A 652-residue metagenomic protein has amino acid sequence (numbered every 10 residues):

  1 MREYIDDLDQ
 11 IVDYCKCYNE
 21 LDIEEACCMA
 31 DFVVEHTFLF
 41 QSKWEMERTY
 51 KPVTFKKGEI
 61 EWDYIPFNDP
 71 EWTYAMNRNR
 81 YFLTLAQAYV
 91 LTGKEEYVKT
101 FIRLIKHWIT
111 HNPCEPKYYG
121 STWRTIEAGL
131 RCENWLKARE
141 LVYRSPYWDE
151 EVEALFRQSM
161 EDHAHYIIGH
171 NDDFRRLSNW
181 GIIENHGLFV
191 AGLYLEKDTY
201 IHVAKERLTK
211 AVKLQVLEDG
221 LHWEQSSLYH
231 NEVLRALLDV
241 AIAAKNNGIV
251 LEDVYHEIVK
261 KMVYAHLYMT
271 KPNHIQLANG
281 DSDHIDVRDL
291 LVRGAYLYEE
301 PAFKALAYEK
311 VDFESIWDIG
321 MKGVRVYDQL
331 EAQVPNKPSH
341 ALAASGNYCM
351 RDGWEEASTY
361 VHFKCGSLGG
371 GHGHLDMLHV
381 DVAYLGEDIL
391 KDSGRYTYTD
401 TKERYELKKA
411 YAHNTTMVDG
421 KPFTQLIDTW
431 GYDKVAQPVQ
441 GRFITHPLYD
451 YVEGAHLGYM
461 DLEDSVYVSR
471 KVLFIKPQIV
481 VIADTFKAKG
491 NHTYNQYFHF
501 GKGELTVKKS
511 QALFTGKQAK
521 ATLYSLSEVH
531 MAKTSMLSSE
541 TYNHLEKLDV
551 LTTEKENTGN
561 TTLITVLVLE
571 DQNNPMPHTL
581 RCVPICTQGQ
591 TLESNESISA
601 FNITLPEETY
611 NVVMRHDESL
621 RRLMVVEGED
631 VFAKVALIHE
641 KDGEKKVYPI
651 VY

Functional and structural regions predicted by a protein language model:
M1-E47: Extreme N-terminal leader/anchor segments
C17, C27-M29, K43-M76, A86-T92: Asp/Glu-centered strand-loop micro-motifs enriched in Gly/Pro and often flanked by an aromatic residue
E59, N68-K260, T270-P272: Aromatic-lined, polymer-binding surfaces characteristic of secreted/periplasmic polysaccharide-degrading enzymes
Y74, R124, M160, G181 (+11 more regions): Active-site-proximal structural scaffolding
K117-T122, L368-G370, E403: Catalytic micro-motifs at enzyme active sites that drive phosphoryl/nucleotidyl and oxygen chemistry
G129, D289, K304-A305, E309 (+1 more regions): CBM-like, beta-strand-rich accessory domains located in the C-terminal region of large, secreted polysaccharide-active
L221, L228-L390, E556-T562, L580-C586 (+1 more regions): Carbohydrate-active enzyme catalytic cores, enriched for enzymes that act on polyanionic acidic polysaccharides
S358-V361, G371-G373, L390-D392, T399-D400 (+2 more regions): Short helix/loop capping segments that flank catalytic or ligand/cofactor-binding pockets
